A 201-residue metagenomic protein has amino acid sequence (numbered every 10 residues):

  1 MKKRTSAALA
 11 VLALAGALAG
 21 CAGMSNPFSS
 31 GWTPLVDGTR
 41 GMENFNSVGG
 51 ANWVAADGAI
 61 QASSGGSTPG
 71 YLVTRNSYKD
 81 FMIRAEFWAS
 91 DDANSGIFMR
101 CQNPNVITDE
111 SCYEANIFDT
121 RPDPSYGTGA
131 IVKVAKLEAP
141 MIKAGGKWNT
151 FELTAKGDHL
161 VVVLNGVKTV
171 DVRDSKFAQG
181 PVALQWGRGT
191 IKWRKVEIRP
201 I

Functional and structural regions predicted by a protein language model:
M1-A10: Bacterial N-terminal signal peptides that target proteins for export
A10-A19: Bacterial N-terminal signal peptides
C21-I201: Carbohydrate-interacting regions of secretory-pathway proteins
